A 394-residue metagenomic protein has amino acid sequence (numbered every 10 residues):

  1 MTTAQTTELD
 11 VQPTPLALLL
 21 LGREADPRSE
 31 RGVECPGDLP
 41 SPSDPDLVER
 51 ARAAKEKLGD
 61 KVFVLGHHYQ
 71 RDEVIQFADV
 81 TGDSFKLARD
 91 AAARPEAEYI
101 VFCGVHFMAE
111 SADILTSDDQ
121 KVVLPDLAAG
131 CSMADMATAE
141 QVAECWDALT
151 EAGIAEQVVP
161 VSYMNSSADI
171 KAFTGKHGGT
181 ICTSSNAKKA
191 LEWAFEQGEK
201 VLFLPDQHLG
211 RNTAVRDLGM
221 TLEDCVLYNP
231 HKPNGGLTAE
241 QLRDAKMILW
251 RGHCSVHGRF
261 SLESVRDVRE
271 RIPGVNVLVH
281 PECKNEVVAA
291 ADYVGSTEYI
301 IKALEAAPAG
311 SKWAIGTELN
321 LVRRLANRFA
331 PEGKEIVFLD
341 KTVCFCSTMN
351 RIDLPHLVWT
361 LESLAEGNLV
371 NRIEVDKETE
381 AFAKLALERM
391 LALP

Functional and structural regions predicted by a protein language model:
T2-G316, N320-P394: Active-site loop-to-helix "anion-binding N-cap" substructures in soluble metabolic enzymes
